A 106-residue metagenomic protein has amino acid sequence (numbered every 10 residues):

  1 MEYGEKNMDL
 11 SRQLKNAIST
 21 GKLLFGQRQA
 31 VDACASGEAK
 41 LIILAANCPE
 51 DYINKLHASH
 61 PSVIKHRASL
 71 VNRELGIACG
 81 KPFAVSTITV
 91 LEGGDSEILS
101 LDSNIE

Functional and structural regions predicted by a protein language model:
M1-S11: Short, compositionally biased "basic patch" segments
K6, A35-E38, D51-A58: Active-site cofactor/cluster-binding pocket
D9-L41: N-terminal first-folded block
V31, P49-E50, G94-S96: Glycine-rich nucleotide phosphate-binding loop and flanking beta-alpha elements of Rossmann-like dinucleotide-binding
K40-L41, I64-H66, V85-T89: Structural motif
A45-N47: Structural motif
P49-G76: Feature captures the catalytic cores and cofactor-binding loops of soluble hydro-lyases/lyases that act on carboxylate
E74-E106: C-terminal structural segments of small proteins and small subunits
